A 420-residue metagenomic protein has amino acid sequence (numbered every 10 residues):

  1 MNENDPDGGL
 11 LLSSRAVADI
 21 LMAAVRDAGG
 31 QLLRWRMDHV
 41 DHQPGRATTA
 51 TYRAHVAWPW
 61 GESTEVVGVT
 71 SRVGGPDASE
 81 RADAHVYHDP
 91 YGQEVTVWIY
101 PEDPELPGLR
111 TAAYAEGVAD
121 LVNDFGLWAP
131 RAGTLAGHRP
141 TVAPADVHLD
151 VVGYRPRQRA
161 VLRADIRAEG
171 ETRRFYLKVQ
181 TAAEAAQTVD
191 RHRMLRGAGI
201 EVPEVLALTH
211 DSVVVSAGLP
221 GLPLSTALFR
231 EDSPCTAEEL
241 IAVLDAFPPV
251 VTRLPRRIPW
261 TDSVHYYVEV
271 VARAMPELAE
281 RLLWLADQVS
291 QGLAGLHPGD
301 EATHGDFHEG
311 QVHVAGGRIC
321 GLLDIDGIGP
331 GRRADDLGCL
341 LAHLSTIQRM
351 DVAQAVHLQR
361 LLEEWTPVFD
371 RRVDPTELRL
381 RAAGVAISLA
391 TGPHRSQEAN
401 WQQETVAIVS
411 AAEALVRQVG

Functional and structural regions predicted by a protein language model:
M1-L206, H210-S212, S216, L222-S225 (+3 more regions): Phosphate/pyrophosphate-binding loops and the adjoining catalytic core of nucleotide-dependent enzymes
L21, L121-V151, T252-G305, P367-R371: An alpha-helical support segment within catalytic cores of ATP-dependent transferases
T49, V151, R159-D165, V214 (+1 more regions): Active-site acidic catalytic loop and adjacent metal/ATP-binding pocket of ATP-dependent phosphoryl transfer enzymes
R173-F175, A185-Q187, S216, S225-A227 (+8 more regions): Extended hydrophobic-aromatic, low-complexity segments
Y176, Q180-A183, E231, C235 (+5 more regions): Short, contiguous acidic/charged loop-to-helix segments that flank catalytic cores in large enzymes
A207-V213, G218-L219, A227-W284, A294 (+2 more regions): A cross-family kinase active-site recognition segment
L337-D370, G384-W401, A411: Active-site activation/catalytic loop segments of kinase-like enzymes and analogous catalytic loops in related
R371-A383: All-alpha amphipathic helical-bundle segments outside canonical DNA-binding/catalytic cores that form hydrophobic
